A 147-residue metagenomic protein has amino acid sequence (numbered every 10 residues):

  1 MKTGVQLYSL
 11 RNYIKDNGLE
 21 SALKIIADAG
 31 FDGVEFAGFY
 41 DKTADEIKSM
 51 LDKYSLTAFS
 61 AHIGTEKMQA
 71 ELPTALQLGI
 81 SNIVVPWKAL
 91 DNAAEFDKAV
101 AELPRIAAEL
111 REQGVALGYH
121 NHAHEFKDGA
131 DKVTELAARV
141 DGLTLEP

Functional and structural regions predicted by a protein language model:
M1-N82: N-terminal pre-domain/capping segments
S9, A89-A93, Y119, D128: A short acidic, helix-capping loop that chelates divalent metal ions and anchors anionic groups
G18-S21, E95-P104, G129-T134: Charged helix-capping and loop-helix junction motifs
V34, A58-F59, I83, G118 (+2 more regions): A local structural micro-motif
A37, I63, P86-K88, R111 (+1 more regions): Active-site-proximal beta-strand/loop segments in catalytic clefts of secreted hydrolases
I47-T65, P104-R111, T134-G142: Alpha-helix-loop-beta-strand connector modules within alpha/beta enzyme cores
K67-P104: Glycine/small-residue-rich loop that forms an oxyanion/phosphate-binding "nest" at active or ligand-binding sites
A108-P147: Acidic/histidine-rich catalytic cores of soluble enzymes
